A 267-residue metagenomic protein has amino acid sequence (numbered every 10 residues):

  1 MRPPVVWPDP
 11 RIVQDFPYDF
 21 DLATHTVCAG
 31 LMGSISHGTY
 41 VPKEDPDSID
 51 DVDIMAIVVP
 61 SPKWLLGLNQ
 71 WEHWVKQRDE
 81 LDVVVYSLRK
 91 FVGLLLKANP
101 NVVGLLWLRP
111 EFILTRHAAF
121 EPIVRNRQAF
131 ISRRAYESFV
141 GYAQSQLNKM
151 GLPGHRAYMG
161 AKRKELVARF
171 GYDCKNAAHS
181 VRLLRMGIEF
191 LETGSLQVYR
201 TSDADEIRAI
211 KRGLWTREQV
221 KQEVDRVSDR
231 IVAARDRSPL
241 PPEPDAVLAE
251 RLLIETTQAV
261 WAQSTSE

Functional and structural regions predicted by a protein language model:
M1: Nuclease and nuclease-like effector domains acting on nucleic acids or nucleotide cofactors
P4-I12, Y136, V140-L152, L191 (+1 more regions): Structured mid-to-C-terminal alpha-helical surface segments
Q14-N69: Active-site nucleotide-donor binding segment shared across nucleotidyl transfer reactions
D50, L81, R217: Flexible, glycine- and charge-enriched loops at secondary-structure boundaries
V58, L95, L184-G187, L191 (+2 more regions): Generic structural signal for hydrophobic core residues of well-folded globular domains
W64-L68, G104, E189-Q197: Short, solvent-exposed secondary-structure capping/transition elements
L68-W71, V75-Q77: A broadly used, surface-exposed interaction patch
K76-I188, V198, E206-R208: Conserved NTP/Mg2+-binding pocket subregion across the NTase superfamily
